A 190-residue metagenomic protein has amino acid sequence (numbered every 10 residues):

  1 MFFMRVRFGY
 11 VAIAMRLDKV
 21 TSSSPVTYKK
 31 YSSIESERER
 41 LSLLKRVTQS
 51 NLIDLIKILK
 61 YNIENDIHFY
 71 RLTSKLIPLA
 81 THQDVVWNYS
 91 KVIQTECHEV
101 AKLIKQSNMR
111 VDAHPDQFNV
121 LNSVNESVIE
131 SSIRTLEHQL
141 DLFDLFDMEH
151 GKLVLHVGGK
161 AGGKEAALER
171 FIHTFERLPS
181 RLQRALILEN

Functional and structural regions predicted by a protein language model:
M1-R110, Q117-S132, D141-D147, K152 (+1 more regions): Alpha/beta catalytic barrel-like cores
L136-E137: A contiguous catalytic/ligand-binding core that recognizes phosphate-bearing ligands
L153-E169: Glycine-rich phosphate-binding "P-loop"
E165-N190: Acidic/histidine-rich catalytic cores of soluble enzymes
